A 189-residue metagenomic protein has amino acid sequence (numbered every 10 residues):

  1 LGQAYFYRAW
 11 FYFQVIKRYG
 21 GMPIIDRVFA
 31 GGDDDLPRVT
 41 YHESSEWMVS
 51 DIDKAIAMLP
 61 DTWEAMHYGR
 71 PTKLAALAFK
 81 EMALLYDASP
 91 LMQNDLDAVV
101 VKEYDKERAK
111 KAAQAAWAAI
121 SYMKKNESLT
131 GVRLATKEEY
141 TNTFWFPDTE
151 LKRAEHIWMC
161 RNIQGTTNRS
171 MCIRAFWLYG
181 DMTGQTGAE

Functional and structural regions predicted by a protein language model:
L1-T72, L84-Y104: Aromatic-anchored glycine-rich loop motif in surface-exposed flexible loops
I52, R70-L77, M82-E189: An aromatic- and glycine-enriched ligand-binding surface/loop that stacks and positions planar moieties
